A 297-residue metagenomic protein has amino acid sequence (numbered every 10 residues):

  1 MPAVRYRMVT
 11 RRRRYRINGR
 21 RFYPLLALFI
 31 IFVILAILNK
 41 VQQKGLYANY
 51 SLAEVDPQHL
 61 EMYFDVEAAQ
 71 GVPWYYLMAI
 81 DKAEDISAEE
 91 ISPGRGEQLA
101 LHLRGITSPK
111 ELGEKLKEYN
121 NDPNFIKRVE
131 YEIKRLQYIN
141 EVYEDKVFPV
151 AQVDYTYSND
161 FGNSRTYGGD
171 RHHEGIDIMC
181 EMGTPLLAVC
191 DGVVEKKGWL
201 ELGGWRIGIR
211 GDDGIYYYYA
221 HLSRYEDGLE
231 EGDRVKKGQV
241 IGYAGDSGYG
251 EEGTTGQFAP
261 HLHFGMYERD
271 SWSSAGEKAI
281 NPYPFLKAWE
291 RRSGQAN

Functional and structural regions predicted by a protein language model:
M1-R20: N-terminal Lys/Arg-rich, disordered targeting/topogenic segments
Y23-N39: Hydrophobic membrane-insertion alpha-helices, especially the h-region of bacterial N-terminal signal peptides
V41-I86, V142-F148: Export/targeting segments at the very N-terminus of extracytoplasmic proteins
Q58-A68, I86-I133, G192, G242: Alpha-helical segment that forms one wall of the substrate-binding/catalytic cleft in peptidoglycan-active domains
Y131-W205, K237, G250, A288-N297: Surface-exposed, glycine-biased beta-strand/turn segments
K146, E230-E231, K236, Q257-N297: Acidic, glycine-rich catalytic/binding loops that coordinate metals and/or anionic ligands
A188-E230, G250-H261: Zn2+-dependent peptidoglycan hydrolase active-site motif and core
